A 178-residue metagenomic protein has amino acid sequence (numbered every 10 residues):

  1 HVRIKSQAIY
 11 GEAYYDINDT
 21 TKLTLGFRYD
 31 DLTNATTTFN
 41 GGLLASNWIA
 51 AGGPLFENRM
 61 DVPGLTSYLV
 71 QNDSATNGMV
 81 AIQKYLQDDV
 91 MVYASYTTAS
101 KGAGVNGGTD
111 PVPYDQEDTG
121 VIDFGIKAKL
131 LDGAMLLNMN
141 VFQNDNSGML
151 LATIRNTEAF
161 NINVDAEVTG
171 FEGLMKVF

Functional and structural regions predicted by a protein language model:
H1, F171-F178: Short, intrinsically disordered, charge-balanced linker/junction segments flanking boundaries in proteins
V2-N144: Structural signature of Gram-negative outer-membrane beta-barrels, strongest in the C-terminal barrel of TonB-dependent
G78, I162-G170: C-terminal extracellular loops and terminal segments of Gram-negative outer membrane beta-barrel proteins
L130-D132, V168, V177: A generic beta-sheet turn/junction motif
D145-I162: Surface-exposed, extracytoplasmic segments of Gram-negative outer-membrane nutrient-acquisition systems
